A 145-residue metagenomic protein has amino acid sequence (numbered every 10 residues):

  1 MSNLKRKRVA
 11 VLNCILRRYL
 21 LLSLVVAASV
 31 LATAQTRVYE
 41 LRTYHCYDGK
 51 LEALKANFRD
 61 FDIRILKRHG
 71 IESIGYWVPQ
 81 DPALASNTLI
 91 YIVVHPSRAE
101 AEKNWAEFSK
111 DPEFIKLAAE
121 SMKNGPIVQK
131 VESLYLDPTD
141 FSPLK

Functional and structural regions predicted by a protein language model:
N3-S23: Bacterial N-terminal signal peptides that target proteins for export
L20, L31, H69-G70: Short acidic N-proximal helix/loop "leader" segments that mark the beginning of a domain or an inter-domain linker
V25-T33: Hydrophobic h-region of N-terminal signal peptides that target proteins for export in Gram-negative bacteria
Q35-Y47, A83, D111, M122-K145: Intrinsic disorder/low-complexity detector
V38-T43, L54, T88-H95, S133: Short, structured motif recognition centered on aromatic/hydrophobic residues
G49, P79-L84, P96-E100, T139-F141: Solvent-exposed loop/turn segments at secondary-structure junctions within structured extracellular/periplasmic domains
A56-I74, V94-L134: An amphipathic, aromatic/His-enriched active-site/gating alpha helix that lines ligand/cofactor pockets
W77-I92, M122: Acidic helix-start/capping segments at beta-turn-to-alpha-helix junctions
